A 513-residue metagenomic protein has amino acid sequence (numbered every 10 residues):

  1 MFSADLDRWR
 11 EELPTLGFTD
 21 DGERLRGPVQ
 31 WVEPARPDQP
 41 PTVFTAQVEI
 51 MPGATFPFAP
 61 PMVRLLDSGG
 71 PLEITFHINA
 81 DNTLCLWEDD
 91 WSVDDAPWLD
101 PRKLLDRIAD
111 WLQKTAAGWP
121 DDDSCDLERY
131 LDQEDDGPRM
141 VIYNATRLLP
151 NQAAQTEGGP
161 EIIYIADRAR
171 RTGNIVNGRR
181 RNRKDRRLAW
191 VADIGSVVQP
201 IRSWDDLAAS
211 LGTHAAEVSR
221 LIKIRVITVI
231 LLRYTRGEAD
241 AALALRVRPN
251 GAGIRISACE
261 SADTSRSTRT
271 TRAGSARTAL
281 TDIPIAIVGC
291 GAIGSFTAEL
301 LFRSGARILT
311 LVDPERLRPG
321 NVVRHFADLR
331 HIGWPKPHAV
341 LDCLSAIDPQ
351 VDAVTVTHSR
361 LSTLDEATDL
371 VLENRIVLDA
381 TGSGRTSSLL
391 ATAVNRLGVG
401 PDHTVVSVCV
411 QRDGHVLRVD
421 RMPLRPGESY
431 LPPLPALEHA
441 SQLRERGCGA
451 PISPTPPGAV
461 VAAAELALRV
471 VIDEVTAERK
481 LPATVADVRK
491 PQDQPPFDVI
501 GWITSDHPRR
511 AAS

Functional and structural regions predicted by a protein language model:
M1-E23: Low-complexity, Ser/Thr/Pro-rich intrinsically disordered segments found in N-terminal tails, propeptides, targeting
T19-D90, W98-D100: Compact alpha/beta protein-protein interaction domains typified by the UBC
F76-Q133: Domain-level detector for trafficking modules
L127-P249, L372-I376, A380-S513: Glycine-rich phosphate/adenylate-binding loop
G237-I285: N-terminal charged helix/coil linker that caps or initiates catalytic domains
A276-R316: Glycine-rich adenosine-cofactor-binding loop
R316-Q350: Glycine-rich phosphate-binding loop and adjoining beta1-alpha1-beta2 segment of Rossmann-like nucleotide-binding folds
L341-R375, T381-G384: A structured beta-alpha segment of the ubiquitous adenosine-cofactor-binding alpha/beta core
